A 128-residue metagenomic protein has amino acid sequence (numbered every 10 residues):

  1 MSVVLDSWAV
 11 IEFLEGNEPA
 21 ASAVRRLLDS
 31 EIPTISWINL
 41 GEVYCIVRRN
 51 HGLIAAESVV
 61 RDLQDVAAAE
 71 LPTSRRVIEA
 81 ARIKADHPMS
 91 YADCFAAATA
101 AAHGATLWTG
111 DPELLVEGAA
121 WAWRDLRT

Functional and structural regions predicted by a protein language model:
M1-I35, R48-S58: Short, well-structured N-terminal submotif of metal-dependent ribonuclease cores
V3, I32-T34, D65, E70 (+1 more regions): Short loop->beta-strand "edge-of-pocket" segments that line small-molecule binding or catalytic clefts across diverse
L5-D6, I35-W37, P88-S90, D111 (+1 more regions): Histidine- and aromatic-rich ligand-binding microenvironments
V66, A97-T128: Acidic, PIN/NYN-like endoribonuclease modules and their adjacent C-terminal/linker elements
A69-G110: Active-site neighborhoods of divalent-metal-dependent phosphate/nucleic-acid chemistry enzymes
